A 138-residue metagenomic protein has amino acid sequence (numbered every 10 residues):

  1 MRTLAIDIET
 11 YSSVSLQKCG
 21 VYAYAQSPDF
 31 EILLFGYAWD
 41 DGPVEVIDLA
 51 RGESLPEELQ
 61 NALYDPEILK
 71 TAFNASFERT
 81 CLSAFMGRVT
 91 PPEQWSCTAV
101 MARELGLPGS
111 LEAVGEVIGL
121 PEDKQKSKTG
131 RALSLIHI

Functional and structural regions predicted by a protein language model:
M1-F30: Entry/capping segment at the start of metal-dependent catalytic domains with acidic active-site entry clusters
F30-Y37, D41-I136: Active-site-proximal helix-loop-helix substrate-binding element of RNase H-like nuclease domains
